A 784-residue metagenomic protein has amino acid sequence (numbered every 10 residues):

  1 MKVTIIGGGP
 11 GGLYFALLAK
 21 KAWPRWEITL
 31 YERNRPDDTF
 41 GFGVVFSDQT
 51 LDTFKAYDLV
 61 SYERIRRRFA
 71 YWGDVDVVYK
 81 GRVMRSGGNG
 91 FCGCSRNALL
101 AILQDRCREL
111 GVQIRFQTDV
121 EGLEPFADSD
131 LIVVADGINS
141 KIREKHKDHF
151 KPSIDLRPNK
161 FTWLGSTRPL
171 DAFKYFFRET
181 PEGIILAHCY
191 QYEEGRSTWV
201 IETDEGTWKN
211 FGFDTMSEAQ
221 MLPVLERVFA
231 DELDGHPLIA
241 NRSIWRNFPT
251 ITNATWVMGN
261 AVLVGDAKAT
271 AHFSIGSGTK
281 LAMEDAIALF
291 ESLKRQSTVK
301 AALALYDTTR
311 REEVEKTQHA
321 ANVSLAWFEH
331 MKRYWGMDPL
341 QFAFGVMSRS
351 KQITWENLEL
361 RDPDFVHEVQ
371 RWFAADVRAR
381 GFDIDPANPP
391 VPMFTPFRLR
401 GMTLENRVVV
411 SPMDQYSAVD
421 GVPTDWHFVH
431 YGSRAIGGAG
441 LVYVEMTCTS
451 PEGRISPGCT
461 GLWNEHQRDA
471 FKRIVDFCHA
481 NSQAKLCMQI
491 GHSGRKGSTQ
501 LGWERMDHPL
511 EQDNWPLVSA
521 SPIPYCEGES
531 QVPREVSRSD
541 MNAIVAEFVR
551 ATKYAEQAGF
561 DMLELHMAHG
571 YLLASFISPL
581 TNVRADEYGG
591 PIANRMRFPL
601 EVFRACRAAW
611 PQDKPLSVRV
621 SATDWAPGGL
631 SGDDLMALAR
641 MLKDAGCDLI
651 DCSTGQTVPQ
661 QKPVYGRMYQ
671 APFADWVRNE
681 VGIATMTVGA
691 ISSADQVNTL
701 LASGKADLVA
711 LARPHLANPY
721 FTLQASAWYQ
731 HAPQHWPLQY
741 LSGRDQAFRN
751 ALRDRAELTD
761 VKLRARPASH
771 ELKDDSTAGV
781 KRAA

Functional and structural regions predicted by a protein language model:
M1-W72, G87-A98, G278: Glycine-rich FAD cofactor-binding loop and adjacent beta-loop-alpha segment at the N-terminus of flavoprotein
I5-L18, V133-V134, I244-V323, W327 (+1 more regions): Conserved mid-domain beta->alpha element of the FAD-binding
T29, A261-L263, V442, V709: Residue-level marker for buried hydrophobic side chains located in beta-strands that build the well-ordered beta-sheet
V44-V45, N89-G93, F150-K151, F213-D214 (+4 more regions): Short glycine-enriched, charge-decorated loop/helix-capping segments at active-site entrances that position
D48-W163, F365-A375: Conserved N-terminal helical subregion
D105, T118, F126-F248, T252-N253: Conserved FAD-binding catalytic core of PHBH/FMO-like flavoproteins
E291-G381: C-terminal helical "tail/cap" subdomain of flavin- and related membrane-associated enzymes
H367-A784: Flavin-dependent oxidoreductase catalytic cores
